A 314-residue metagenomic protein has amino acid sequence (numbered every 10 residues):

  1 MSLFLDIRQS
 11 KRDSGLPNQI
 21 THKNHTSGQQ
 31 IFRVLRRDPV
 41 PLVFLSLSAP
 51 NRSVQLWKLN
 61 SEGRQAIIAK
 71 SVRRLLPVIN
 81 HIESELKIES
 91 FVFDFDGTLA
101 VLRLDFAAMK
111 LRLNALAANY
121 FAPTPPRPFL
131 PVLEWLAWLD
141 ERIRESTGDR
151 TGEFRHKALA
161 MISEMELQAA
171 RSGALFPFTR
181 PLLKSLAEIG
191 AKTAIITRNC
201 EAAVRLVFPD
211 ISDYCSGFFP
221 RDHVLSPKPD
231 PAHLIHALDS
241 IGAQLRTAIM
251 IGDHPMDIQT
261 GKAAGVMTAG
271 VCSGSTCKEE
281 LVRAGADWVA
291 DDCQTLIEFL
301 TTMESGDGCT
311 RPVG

Functional and structural regions predicted by a protein language model:
Q9-N18, H22-E62: Short, low-complexity, charge-dense intrinsically disordered segments
L45, V54-S90, K184-A187, E201-G314: Asp-based, Mg2+/Mn2+-dependent phosphohydrolase catalytic module
N60, A69-P177, P181-K192, C200-E201 (+1 more regions): N-terminal helical cap/lid subdomain that shapes the substrate entry/recognition surface in HAD-like hydrolases
L102-D105, I196, D253, S273: Structured loop/turn residues at secondary-structure junctions
T151, L175, T197, M250 (+1 more regions): Charged, low-complexity surface patches
A169-A174, I196, S226, M267-T268: Short, flexible loop segments at the rims of nucleotide/cofactor-binding pockets, characterized by
